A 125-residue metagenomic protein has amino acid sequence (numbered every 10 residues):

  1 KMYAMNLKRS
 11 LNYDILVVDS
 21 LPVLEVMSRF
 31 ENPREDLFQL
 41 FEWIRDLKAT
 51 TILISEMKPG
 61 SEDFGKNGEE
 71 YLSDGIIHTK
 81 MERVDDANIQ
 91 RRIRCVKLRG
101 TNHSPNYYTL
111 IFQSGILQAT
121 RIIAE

Functional and structural regions predicted by a protein language model:
K1-D46: Phosphate-binding/switch loop-helix module in NTP-utilizing enzymes
N6-N12, Y108-E125: NTP-binding/hydrolysis catalytic cores, primarily Walker-type P-loop NTPases
I15, T50, G75: Short, Asp-centered acidic motifs that coordinate Mg2+ and/or phosphate in catalytic or ligand-binding sites
M27, E31, I44, N67-G68 (+2 more regions): Short amphipathic alpha-helical patches
F38, S73-D74, I123-E125: Short, charged low-complexity intrinsically disordered segments located at boundaries of structured domains
L40-G60: Sensor-1/coupling segment of RecA-like P-loop NTPase cores
S55-G115: Phosphate-binding/switch region of NTP-binding enzymes
